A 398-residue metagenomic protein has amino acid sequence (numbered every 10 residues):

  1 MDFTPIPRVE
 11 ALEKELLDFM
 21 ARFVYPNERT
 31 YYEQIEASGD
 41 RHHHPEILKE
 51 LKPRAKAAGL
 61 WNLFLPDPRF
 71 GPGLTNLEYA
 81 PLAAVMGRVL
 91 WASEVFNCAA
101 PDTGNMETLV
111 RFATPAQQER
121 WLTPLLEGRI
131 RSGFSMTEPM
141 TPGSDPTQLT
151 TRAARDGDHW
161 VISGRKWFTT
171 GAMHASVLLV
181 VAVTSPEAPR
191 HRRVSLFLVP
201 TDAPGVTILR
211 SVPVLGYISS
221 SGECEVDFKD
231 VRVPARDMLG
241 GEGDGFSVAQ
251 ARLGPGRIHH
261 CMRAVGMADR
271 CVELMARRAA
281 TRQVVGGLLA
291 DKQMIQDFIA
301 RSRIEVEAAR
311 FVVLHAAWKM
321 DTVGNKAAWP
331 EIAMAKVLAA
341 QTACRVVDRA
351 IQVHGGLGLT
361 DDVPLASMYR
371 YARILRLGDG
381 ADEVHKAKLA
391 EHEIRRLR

Functional and structural regions predicted by a protein language model:
M1-S93, A99, F112-Q117, P124 (+5 more regions): Alpha-helical interface subdomain recognition
G59, L82-R88, V181-A182, V199-A203 (+1 more regions): Short Ser/Thr-interspersed hydrophobic loop/turn segments at strand-loop and sheet-helix junctions that line or gate
L74-N76, S144-T147, G171-S176, R190-R193 (+2 more regions): Short glycine/proline-enriched turns and hinge-like loops at secondary-structure junctions
G128-T137, V181: A short, Trp-centered hydrophobic/proline-enriched beta-strand micro-motif
P142-S163, D362-P364: Cytochrome P450 C-terminal beta-domain/meander region
Q148, D202-R232: Flexible, small-/acidic-enriched active-site or ligand-binding loops
S163-L209: A short core secondary-structure module
D230-V248: Long, acidic (Asp/Glu-rich), low-complexity accessory segments flanking structured domains
